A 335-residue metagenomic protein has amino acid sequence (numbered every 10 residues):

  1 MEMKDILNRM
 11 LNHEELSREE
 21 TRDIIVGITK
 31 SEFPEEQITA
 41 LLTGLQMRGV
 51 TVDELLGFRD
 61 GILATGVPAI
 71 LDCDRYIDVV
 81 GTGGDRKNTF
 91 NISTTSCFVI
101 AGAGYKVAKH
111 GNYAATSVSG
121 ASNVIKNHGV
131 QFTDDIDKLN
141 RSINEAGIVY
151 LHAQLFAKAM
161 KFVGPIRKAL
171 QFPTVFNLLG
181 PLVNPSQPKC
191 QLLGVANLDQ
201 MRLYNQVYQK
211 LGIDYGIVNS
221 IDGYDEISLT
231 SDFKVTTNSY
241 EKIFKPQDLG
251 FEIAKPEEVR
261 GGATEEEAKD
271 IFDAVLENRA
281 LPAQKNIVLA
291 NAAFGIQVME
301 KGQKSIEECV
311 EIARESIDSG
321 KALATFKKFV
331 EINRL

Functional and structural regions predicted by a protein language model:
M1-T89, A103, V107, A254-V259 (+4 more regions): Acidic, glycine/proline-rich low-complexity segments that act as flexible tails and inter-domain linkers
H13, D72, S96-C97, F176-L179: Short, flexible segments with low predicted structural confidence
D23, G57-D60, T95-F98, P165 (+1 more regions): Alpha-helical scaffolding segments of alpha/beta enzyme cores, especially the outer helices of TIM-barrel or partial
A40, T94-V99, I287, N291-F294: Short amphipathic alpha-helical face segments that pack within enzyme cores and frequently flank/anchor catalytic
L45, G111, G194-N197: Short loop or secondary-structure boundary microenvironments that flank and position key functional residues
A64-A69, T89, G104, K126-T133 (+2 more regions): Glycine-rich anion-binding loops and their surrounding alpha/beta cores
G81, D85-S142: A generic, well-ordered mixed alpha/beta core segment in the N-terminal half of proteins
